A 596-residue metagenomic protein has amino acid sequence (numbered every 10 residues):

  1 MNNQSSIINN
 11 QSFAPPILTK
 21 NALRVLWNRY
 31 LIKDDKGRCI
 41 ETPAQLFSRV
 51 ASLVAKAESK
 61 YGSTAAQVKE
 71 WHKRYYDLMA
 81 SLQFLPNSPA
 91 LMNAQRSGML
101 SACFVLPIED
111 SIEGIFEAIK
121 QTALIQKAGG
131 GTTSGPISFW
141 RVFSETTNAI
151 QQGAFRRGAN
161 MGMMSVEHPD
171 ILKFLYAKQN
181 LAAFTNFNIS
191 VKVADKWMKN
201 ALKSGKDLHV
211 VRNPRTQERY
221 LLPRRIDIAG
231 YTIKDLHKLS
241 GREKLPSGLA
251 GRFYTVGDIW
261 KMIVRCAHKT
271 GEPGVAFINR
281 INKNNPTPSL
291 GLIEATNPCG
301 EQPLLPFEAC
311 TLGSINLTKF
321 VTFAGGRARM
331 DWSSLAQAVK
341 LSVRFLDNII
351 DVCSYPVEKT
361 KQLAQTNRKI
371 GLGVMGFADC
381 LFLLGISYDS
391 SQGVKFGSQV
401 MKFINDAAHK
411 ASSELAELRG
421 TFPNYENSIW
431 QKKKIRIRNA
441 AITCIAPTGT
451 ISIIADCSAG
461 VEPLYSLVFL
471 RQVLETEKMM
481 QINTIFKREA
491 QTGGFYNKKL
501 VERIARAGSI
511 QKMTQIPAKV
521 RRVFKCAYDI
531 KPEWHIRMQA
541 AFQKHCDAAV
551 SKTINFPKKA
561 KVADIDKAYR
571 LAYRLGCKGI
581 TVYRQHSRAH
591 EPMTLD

Functional and structural regions predicted by a protein language model:
M1-L100, L106, R225-A250, W260-K269 (+4 more regions): Acidic/polar, glycine-rich intrinsically disordered N-terminal extensions of enzymes
F13-P16, S101-W332, Y355-K359, A408 (+2 more regions): Active-site cavity-forming subdomains of large catalytic enzyme subunits
V25-L26, E41, G98-M99, Q151-E167 (+7 more regions): Conserved alpha/beta enzyme-core scaffolds, especially Rossmann-like or related mixed alpha/beta domains that build
I32, R38, A51-S63, Y76-T132 (+6 more regions): Function-dense linear segments that define catalytic or interfacial modules in macromolecule-processing proteins
K60-W71, G130-T132, A154-M161, G274-F277 (+6 more regions): Flexible, glycine/charged-enriched surface loops at secondary-structure junctions
L106, M164-E167, F174, V211 (+11 more regions): Generic beta-strand/beta-sheet core signal
E294, G300-P303, L346-D351, T421 (+2 more regions): Catalytic alpha/beta core of large soluble enzyme barrels
A338-K361, Q365, K369, I386-T448 (+2 more regions): Internal maturation/activation junctions in enzymes
